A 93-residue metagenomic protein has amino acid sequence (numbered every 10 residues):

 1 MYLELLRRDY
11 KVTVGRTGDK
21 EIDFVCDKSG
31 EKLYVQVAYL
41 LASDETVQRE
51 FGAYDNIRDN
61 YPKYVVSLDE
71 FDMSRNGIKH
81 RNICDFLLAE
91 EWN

Functional and structural regions predicted by a protein language model:
M1-N93: A cross-kingdom feature that marks ATP-driven nucleic-acid transaction machinery
